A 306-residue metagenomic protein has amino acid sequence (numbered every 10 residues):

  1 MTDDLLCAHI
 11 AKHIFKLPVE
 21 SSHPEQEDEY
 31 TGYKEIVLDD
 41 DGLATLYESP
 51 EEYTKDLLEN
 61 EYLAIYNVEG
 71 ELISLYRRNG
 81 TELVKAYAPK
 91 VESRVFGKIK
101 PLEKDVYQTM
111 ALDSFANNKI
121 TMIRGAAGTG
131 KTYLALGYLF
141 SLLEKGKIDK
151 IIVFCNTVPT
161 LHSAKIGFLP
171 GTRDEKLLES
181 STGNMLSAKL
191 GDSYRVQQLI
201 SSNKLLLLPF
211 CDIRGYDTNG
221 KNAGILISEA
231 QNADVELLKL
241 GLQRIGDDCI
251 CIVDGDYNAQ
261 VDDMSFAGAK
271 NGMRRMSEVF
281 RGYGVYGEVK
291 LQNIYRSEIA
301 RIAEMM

Functional and structural regions predicted by a protein language model:
D3-N117, I123, L143: Feature 3881 marks metal-assisted phosphotransfer/nuclease machinery and their flanking interaction elements
A8-I10, E29, T160-F168, A259-S265 (+1 more regions): Switch/connector loops and helix/strand junctions flanking conserved nucleotide-binding motifs in nucleotide-processing
F15-L17, K147-K150, K221-N222, D247-I250 (+2 more regions): Short glycine-/polar-rich loops that comprise or flank the Walker A/P-loop and associated switch/sensor motifs
A126, Y133-L199, D263-G282: Conserved P-loop
V153-F154, L208, L226-S228, I250-D256: Structural recognition of the conserved hydrophobic beta-strand(s) that form the central parallel beta-sheet of P-loop
S201-L240: Conserved RecA-like ASCE ATPase "motif II neighborhood" in helicase/translocase motors
L238, L242-E278: Signature of the SF2 helicase/ATPase Hel1-core->accessory helical subdomain module
M276-M306: Conserved coupling/interface region of RecA-like P-loop/ASCE motor cores
